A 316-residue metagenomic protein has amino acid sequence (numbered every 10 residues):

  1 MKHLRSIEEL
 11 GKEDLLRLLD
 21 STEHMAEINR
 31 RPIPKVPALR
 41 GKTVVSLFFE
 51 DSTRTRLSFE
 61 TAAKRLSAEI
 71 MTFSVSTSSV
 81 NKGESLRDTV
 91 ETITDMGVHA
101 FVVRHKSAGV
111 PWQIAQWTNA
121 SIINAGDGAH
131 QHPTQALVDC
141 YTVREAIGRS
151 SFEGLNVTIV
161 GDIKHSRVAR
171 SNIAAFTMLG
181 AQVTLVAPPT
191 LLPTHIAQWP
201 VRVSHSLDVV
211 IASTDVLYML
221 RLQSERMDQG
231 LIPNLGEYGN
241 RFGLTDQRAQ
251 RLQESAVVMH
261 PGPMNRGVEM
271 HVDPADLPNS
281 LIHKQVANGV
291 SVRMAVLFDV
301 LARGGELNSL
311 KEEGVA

Functional and structural regions predicted by a protein language model:
M1-T61, K311: Positively charged, low-complexity intrinsically disordered leader regions
I33, P37-R144, R266: Phosphate/diphosphate ligand-binding glycine-rich loop within oxidoreductases
L39-V44, F152-V157, S255: Phosphate-coordination loops involved in phosphoryl transfer and adenosine-cofactor binding
F49-T61, R144-L220: Glycine-rich phosphate/diphosphate-binding loop of Rossmann-like nucleotide-binding domains
L66, G97, W117-N119, L179 (+3 more regions): Short, structured coil segments at secondary-structure junctions
I196-D273: Rossmann-like adenosine-cofactor binding region
S255-A256, P261-A316: Adenosine-phosphate binding glycine-rich loop
